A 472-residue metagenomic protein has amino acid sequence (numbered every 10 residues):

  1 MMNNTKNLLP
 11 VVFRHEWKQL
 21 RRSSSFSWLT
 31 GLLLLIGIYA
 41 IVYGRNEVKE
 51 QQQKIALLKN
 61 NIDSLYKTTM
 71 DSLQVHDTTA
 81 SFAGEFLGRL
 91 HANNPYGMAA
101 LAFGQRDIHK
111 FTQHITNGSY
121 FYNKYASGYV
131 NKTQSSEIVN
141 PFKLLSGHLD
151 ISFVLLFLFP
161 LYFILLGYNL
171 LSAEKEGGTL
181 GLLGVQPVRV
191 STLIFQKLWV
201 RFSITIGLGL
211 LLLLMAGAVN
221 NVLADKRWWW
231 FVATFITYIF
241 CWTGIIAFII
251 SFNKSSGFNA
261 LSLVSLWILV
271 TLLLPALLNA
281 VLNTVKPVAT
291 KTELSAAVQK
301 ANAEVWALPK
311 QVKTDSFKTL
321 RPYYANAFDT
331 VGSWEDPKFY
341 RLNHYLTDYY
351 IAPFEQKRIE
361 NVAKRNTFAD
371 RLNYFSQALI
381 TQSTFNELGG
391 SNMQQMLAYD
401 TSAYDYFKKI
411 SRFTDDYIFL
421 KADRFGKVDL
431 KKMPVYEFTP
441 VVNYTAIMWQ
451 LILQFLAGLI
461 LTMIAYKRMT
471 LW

Functional and structural regions predicted by a protein language model:
M1-F142, W267-W472: Transmembrane alpha-helical segments and their membrane-interface loop/helix boundaries that make up the transmembrane
V11-F13, L166-I206, M469-T470: Helix-loop-helix units of permease transmembrane domains in multi-pass membrane transporters, especially ABC
R22-S23, I236-L274: A structural motif at transmembrane helix-loop-helix junctions in multipass membrane proteins
S25, R189-V190, A224, W228 (+1 more regions): Membrane-helix interface segments
L33-E47, L65-K67, F142, S146-D150 (+3 more regions): Secretory targeting signals
G147-A173, G177: Long, hydrophobic alpha-helical segments
I151-L158, G167, V232-T237, W449-L453: Hydrophobic alpha-helical transmembrane segments of multi-pass membrane proteins
F163-G167, G244-I245, L461-A465: Hydrophobic/aromatic residues in alpha-helical transmembrane segments
